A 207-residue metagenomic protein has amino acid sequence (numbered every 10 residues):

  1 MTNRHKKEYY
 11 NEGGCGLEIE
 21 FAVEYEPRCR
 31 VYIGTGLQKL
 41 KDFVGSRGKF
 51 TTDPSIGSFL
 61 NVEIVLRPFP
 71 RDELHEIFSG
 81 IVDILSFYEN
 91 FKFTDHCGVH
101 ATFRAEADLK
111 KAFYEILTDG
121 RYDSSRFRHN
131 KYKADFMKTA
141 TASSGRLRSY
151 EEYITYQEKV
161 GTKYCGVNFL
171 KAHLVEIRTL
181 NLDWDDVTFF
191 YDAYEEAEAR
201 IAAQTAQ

Functional and structural regions predicted by a protein language model:
M1-T94, E106-Q207: C-terminal accessory/tail domains of diverse enzymes
C97-V99: Short, conserved phosphate-binding/catalytic loop or strand-edge motifs used in phosphoryl-/nucleotidyl-transfer
